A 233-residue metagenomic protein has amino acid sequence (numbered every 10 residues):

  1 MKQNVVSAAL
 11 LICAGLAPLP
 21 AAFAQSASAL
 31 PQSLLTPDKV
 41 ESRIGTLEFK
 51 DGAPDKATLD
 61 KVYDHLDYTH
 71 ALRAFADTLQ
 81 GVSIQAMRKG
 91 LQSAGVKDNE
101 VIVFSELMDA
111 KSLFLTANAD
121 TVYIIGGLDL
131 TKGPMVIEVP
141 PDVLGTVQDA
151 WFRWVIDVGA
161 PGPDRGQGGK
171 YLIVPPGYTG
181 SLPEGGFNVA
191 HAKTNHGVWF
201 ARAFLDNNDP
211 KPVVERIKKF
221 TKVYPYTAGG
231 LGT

Functional and structural regions predicted by a protein language model:
M1-F23: Gram-negative bacterial Sec-dependent N-terminal signal peptides
A24-T233: A compositional/structural signature for long, glycine/proline-rich flexible linkers and loops on extracytoplasmic
